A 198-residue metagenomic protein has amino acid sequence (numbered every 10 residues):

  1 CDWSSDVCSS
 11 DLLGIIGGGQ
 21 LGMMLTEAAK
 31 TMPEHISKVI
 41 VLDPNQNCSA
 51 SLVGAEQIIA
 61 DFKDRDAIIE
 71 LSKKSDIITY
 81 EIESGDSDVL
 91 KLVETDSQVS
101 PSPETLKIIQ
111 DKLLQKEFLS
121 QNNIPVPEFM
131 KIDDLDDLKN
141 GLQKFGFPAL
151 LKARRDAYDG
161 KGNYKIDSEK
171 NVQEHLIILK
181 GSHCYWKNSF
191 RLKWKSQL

Functional and structural regions predicted by a protein language model:
C1-C8: Single conserved hydrophobic/aromatic residue that forms the stacking wall/gate of nucleotide- or nucleobase-binding
L12, S37-K38: Residues at the starts of beta-strands that form the adenosine-phosphate
L12-L25: Glycine-rich adenosine-cofactor-binding loop
K38-D43, Y185: Short beta-strand "acidic-cap" motif of Rossmann-like dinucleotide-binding folds
L42-D61: N-terminal beta-loop-helix "entrance" segment that forms/cooperates in small-molecule cofactor or anionic ligand
K73-D111, S120-D133, A157: A short, GP-enriched loop/loop-strand-helix hinge that lies immediately N-terminal to, or at the N-terminal rim
I108-Q197: Active-site nucleotide/adenylate-binding loops and adjacent lid/helix of ATP-dependent enzymes
